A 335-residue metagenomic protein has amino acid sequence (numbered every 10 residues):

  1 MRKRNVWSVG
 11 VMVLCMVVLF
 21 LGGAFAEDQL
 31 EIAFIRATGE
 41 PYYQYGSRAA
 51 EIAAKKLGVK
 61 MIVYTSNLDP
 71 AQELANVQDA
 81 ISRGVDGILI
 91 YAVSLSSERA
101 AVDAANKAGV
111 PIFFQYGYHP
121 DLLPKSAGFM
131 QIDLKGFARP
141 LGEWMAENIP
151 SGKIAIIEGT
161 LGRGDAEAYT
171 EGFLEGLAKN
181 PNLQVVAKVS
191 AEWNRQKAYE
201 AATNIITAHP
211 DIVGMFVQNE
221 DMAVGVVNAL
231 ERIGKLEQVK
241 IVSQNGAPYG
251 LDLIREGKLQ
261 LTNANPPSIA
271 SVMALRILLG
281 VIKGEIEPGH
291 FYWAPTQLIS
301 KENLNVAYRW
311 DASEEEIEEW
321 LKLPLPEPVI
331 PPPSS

Functional and structural regions predicted by a protein language model:
G10-F20: Bacterial N-terminal signal peptides
D28, I157, L161, G176-L177 (+1 more regions): Hinge/cleft segment of the Venus flytrap/periplasmic-binding protein
L30-A53, L57, I62-D79, R83-V85 (+4 more regions): Extracytoplasmic "Venus flytrap"
Y42-L57, F137-L141, G164-L183, K197 (+2 more regions): Short, solvent-exposed amphipathic alpha-helices that sit in or adjacent to ligand/effector-binding or catalytic
E73, F129-I154, A168, K197-Y199 (+2 more regions): Hydrophobic alpha-helical segments within soluble ligand-binding/sensing domains
I90-K107, F173, A187, A191-L253: Hydrophobic alpha-helical
L95-G136, W144-K153, A247-R255, Q260: Flexible loop/hinge segments that line or gate small-molecule binding clefts
L236-Q238, V242-E302: Flexible loop/turn connectors
